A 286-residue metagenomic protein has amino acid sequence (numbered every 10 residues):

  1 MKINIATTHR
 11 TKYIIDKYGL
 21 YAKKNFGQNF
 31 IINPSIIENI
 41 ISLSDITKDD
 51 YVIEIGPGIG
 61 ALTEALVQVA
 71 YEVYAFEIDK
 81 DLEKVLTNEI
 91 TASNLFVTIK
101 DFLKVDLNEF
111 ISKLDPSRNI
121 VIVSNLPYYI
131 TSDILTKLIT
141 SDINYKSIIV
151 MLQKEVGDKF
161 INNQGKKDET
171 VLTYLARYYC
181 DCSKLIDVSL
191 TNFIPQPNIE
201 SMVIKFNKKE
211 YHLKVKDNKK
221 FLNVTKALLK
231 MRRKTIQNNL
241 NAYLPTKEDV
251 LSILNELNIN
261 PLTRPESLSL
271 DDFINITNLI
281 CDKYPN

Functional and structural regions predicted by a protein language model:
M1-A227, E266, L270, L279 (+1 more regions): Catalytic cores of RNA-modifying enzymes
K208, A227-N286: C-terminal lobe and adjacent flexible extensions of AdoMet/dcAdoMet transferase-like proteins
